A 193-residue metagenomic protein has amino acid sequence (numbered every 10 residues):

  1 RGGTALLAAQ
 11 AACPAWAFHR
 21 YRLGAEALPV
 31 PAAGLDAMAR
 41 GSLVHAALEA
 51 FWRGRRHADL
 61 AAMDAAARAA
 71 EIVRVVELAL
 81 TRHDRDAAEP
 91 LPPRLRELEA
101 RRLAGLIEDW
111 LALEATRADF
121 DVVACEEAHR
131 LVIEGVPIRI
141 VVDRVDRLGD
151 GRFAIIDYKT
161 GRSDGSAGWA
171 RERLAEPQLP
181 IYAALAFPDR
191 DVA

Functional and structural regions predicted by a protein language model:
R1, P188-A193: Short, intrinsically disordered, charge-balanced linker/junction segments flanking boundaries in proteins
R1-A50: C-terminal, charged and often intrinsically disordered regions of DNA end-processing helicases and nucleases
C13-A25, E77-R82, R152-T160: Active-site-adjacent bridging/hinge elements
A15, D36, R40, V44 (+5 more regions): Hydrophobic (often cysteine-bearing) scaffold residues that line and stabilize catalytic clefts of nucleotide/cofactor
A25, A50-G54, A184-D189: Active-site catalytic microenvironments for nucleophilic, acid-base chemistry
A46-E126, V132: A non-catalytic, helix-rich entry segment at domain boundaries
A124-F187: Non-catalytic protein-protein interaction segments used by genome-maintenance enzymes to assemble and couple activities
